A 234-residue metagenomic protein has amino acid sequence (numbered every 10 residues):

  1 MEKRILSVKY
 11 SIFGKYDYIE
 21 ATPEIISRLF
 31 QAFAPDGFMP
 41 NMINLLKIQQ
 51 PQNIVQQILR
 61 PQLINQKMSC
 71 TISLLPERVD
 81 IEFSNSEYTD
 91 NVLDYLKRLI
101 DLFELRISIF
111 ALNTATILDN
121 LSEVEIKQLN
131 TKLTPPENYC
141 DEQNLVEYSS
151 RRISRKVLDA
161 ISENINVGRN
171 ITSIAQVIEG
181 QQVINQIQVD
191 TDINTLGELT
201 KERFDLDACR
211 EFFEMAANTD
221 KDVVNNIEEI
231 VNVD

Functional and structural regions predicted by a protein language model:
M1-S84: N-terminal low-complexity, intrinsically disordered segments
G14-Y16, N85-E87, T116-L118, I193-G197: Beta-strand elements of well-folded, non-transmembrane domains
Y18-I25, D90-N91, E123-E125, L199-C209: Short, conserved charged micro-motifs
F38-I54, D101-L121, Y139-R155, N218-D234: Short glycine-rich, low-complexity/disordered patches
P61-I81, N170-G197: Amphipathic N-proximal alpha-helical interface segments
I72-N120: Aromatic- and glycine-enriched beta-alpha-beta binding-site module
A115-D192: Aromatic/basic-lined ligand-recognition segments that form π-stacking hydrophobic pockets flanked by Lys/Arg to engage
I184-D234: Long, compositionally biased interface segments
